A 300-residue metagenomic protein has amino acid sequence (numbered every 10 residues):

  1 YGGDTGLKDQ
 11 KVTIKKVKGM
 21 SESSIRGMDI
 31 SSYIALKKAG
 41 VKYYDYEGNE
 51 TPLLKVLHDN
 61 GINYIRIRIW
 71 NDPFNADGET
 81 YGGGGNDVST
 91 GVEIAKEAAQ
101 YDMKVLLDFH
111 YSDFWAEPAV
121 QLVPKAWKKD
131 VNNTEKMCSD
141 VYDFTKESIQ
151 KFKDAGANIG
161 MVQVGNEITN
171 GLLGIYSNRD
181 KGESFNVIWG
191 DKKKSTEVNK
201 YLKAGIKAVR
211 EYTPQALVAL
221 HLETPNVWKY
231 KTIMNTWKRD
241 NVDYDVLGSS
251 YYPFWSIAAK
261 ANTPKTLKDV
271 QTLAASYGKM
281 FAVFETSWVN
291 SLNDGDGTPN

Functional and structural regions predicted by a protein language model:
G2-I62: N-terminal carbohydrate-binding accessory modules
G6-K16, V41, R179-K181, V187 (+3 more regions): Aromatic-rich peripheral "rim/lid" segments of glycoside hydrolase catalytic domains that contact and position glycan
E22, D59, D154-G156, R239-D243: Alpha-helix termination/capping residues and helix-transition junctions
L36-G48, P73-S89, T169-L172, H221-K231 (+2 more regions): Acidic-and-aromatic substrate-binding clefts and catalytic sites of carbohydrate-active enzymes
G40-H58, V141-K151, V227-R239: Short, acidic/polar
T51-L54, T196, K200, K207 (+1 more regions): Glycoside hydrolase catalytic-domain groove-lining segments
V56-L217, E223: Substrate-binding cleft and catalytic face of glycoside hydrolase catalytic domains, especially the flexible beta-alpha
